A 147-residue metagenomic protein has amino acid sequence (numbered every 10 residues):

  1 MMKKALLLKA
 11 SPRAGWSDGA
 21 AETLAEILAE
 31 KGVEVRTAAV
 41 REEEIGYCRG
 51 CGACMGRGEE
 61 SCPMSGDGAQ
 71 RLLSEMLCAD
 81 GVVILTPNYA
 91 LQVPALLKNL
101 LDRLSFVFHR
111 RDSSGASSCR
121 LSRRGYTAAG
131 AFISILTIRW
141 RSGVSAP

Functional and structural regions predicted by a protein language model:
M1-H109: N-terminal beta1-alpha1-beta2 submodule of the flavodoxin-like/Rossmannoid cofactor-binding fold
D112-P147: Short, glycine-/small-residue-rich phosphate/pyrophosphate-handling segment
